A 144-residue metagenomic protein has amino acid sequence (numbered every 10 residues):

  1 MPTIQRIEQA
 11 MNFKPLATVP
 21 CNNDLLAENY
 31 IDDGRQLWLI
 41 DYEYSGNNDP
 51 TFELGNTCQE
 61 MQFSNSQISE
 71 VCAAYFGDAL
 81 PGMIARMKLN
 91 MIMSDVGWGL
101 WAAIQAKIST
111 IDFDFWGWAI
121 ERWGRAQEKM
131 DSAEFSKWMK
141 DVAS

Functional and structural regions predicted by a protein language model:
M1-N23, D33, K140-A143: An alpha-helical support segment within catalytic cores of ATP-dependent transferases
P20, W38-D41: Pre-DFG segment of protein kinase catalytic domains
N29-L39: Conserved protein kinase catalytic/activation segment
P50-P81, I92-T110, R125: Active-site activation/catalytic loop segments of kinase-like enzymes and analogous catalytic loops in related
R86-I92: Alpha-helical transmembrane segments of integral membrane proteins
W101-S144: ATP/Mg2+ or Mg2+-diphosphate-binding catalytic cores that bind nucleotide phosphates or diphosphates via glycine-rich
